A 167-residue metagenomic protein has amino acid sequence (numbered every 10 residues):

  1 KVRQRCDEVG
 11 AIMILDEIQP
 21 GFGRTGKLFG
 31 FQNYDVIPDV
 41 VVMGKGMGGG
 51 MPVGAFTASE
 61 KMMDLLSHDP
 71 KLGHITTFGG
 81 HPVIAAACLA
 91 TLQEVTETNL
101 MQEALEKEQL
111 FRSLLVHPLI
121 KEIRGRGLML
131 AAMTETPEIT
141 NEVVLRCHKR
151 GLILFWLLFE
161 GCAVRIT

Functional and structural regions predicted by a protein language model:
K1-T167: Conserved N-terminal phosphate-binding loop of PLP-dependent enzymes in the Aspartate aminotransferase
